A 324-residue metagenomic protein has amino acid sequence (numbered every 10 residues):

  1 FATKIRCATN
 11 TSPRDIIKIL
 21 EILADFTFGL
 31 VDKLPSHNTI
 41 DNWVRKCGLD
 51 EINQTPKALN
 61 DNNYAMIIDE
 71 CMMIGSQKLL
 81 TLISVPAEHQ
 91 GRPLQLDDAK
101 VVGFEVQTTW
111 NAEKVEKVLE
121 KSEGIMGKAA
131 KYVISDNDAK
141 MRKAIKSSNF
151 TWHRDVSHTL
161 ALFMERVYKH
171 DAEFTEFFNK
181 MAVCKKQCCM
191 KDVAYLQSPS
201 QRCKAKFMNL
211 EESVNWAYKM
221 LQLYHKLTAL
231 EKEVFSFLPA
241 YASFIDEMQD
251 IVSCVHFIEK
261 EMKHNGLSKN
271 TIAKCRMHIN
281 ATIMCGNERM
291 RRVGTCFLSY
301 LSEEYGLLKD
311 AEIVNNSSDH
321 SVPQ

Functional and structural regions predicted by a protein language model:
F1-T9: Eukaryotic helical DNA- and histone-tail-recognition domains of regulatory proteins
K4, P13, D25-V133, A139 (+1 more regions): RNase H-like nuclease fold core
A8-A24: Short, charged amphipathic recognition helices of the HTH superfamily and cognate SANT/SANTA-like modules
L20-A24, V44, R276-I279, E312: A general structural motif at alpha-helix termini
A129-V133, K180-C184, K191-V193: Hydrophobic beta-strand segments of well-ordered beta-sheets in folded domains
S135-I145, C188-Q324: Acidic/histidine-rich catalytic cores and adjacent linkers of DNA breakage/strand-transfer/modification proteins
D138, N149-E176: Inter-helix linker motif
H170-C188: A polyampholytic, Gly/Pro-enriched intrinsically disordered region
